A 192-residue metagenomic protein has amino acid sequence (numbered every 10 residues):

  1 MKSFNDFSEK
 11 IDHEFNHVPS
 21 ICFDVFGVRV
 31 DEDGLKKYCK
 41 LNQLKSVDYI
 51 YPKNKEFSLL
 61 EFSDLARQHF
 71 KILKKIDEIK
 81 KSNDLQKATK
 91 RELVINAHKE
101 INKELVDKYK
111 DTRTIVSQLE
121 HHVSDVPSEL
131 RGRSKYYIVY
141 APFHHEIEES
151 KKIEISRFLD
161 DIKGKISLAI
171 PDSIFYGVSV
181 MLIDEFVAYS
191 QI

Functional and structural regions predicted by a protein language model:
M1-D48, I192: Basic, amphipathic N-terminal segments that precede the first structured/catalytic domain
I11, Y109-V123, L159-I166, I170: Hydrophobic, Leu/Ile/Phe/Ala-enriched alpha-helical segments that form helix-helix packing faces
N42, Y51-N54, E129-R133: Flexible, charged surface loops at secondary-structure boundaries
K45-V47, S58, K135: Residue-level detector of short, conserved catalytic/binding motifs and their immediate flanks
Y49-Y51, E56-D64: Conserved catalytic cores of phosphodiester-cleaving nucleases, focusing on short active-site segments
F62, F70-L73, E148-K151: Short, conserved acidic/polar surface loops in the N-terminal third of protein domains
L65-F143: Catalytic cores of nucleic-acid endonucleases
E129-I192: Short, low-complexity, polybasic intrinsically disordered segments
